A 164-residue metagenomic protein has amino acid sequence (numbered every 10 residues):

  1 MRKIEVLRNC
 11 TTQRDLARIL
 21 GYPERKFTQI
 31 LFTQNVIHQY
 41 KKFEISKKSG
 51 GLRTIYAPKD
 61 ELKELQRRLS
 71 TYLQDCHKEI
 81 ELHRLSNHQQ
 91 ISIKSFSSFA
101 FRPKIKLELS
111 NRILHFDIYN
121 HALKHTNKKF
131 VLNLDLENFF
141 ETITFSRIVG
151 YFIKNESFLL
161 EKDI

Functional and structural regions predicted by a protein language model:
M1-G51: Non-catalytic, polymerase-adjacent accessory regions of viral genome-replication enzymes
I4, R53-E61, L136, F140: Conserved aromatic-histidine-acidic binding/catalytic patches
T11, Y22, K26, Y40 (+2 more regions): Generic alpha-helix structural propensity
R18, K63, R67-D75, S146 (+1 more regions): A broad, structural surface signal
I30, K124-I164: Conserved polymerase palm-domain catalytic core
T33-I37, N87-I93, V149-G150, K154-L159: P-loop NTPase nucleotide-binding core
F43-Q66, H88-K94, I164: Short, conserved non-catalytic motifs in the polymerase core
L65-V131: Active-site-proximal segment of RNA-dependent polymerases
